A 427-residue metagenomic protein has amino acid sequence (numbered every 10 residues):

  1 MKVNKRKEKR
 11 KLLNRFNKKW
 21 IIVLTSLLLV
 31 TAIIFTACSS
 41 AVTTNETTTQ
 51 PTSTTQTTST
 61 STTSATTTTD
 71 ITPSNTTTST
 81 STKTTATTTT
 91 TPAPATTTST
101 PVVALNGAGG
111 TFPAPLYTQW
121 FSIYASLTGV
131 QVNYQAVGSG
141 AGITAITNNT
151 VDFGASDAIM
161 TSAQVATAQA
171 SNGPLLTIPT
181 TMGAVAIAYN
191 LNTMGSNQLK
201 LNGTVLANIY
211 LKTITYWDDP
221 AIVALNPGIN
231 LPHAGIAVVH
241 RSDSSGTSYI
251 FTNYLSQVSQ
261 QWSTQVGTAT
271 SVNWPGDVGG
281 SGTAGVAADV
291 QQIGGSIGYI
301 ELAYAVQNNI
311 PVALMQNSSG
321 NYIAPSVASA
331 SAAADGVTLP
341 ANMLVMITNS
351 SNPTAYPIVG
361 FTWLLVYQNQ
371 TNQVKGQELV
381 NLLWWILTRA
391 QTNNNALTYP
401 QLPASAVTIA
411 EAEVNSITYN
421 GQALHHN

Functional and structural regions predicted by a protein language model:
M1-N17: N-terminal secretory signal peptides that target proteins for export/translocation
E8, K18-I21, T49, T72-S74 (+3 more regions): A generic signature of intrinsically disordered, low-complexity regions enriched in glycine/proline and charged/polar
N17-L29: Sec-dependent signal peptide hydrophobic core
I33-A37: C-terminal motif of bacterial Sec signal peptides marking the signal peptidase cleavage site
S39-V42, T91-N427: Flexible loop/hinge segments at secondary-structure junctions
T43-T100: Extracellular mucin-like PTS domains
